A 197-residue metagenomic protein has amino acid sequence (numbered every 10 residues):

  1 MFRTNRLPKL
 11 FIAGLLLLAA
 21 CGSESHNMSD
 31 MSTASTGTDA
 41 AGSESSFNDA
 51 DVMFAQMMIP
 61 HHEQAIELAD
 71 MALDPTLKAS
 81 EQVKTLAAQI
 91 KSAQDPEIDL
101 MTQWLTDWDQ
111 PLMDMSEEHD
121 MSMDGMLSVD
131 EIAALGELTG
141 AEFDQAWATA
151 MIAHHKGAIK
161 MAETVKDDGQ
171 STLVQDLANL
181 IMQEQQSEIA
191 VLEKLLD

Functional and structural regions predicted by a protein language model:
M1-F11: Bacterial N-terminal signal peptides that target proteins for export
L17-A20: C-terminal motif of bacterial Sec signal peptides marking the signal peptidase cleavage site
S23-D197: All-alpha RGS (Regulator of G-protein Signaling) helical domain and cognate RGS-like helical scaffolds
